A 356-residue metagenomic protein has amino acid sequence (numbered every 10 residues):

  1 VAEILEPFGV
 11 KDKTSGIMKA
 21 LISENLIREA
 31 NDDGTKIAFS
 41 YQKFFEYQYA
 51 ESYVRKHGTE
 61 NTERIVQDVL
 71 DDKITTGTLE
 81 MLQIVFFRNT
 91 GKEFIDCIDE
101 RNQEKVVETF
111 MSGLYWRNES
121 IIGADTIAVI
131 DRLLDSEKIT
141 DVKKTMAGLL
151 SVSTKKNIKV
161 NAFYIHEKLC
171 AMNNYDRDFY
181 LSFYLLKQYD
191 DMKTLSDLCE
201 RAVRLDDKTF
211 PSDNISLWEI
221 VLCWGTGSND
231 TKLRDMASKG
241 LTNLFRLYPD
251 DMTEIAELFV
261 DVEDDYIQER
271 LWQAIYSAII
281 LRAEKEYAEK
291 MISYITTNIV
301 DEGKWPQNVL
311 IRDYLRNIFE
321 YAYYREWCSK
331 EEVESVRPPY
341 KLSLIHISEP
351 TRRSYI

Functional and structural regions predicted by a protein language model:
A2-A147, S151-T154, C170, N174-Y175 (+1 more regions): C-terminal leucine-rich, beta-strand-based interaction scaffolds used for sensing/assembly
N118-I122, L134-N229, L244-F245, Q273-S277 (+2 more regions): Alpha-solenoid helical repeat scaffolds
A128, S216-W224, T253-L258, S293-I299: Alpha-helical solenoid scaffolds in eukaryotic proteins
L133-L134, G225-G227, A256-E263, N298-Q307 (+1 more regions): Helix-loop junctions that connect tandem helical modules in alpha-solenoid scaffolds
I345-I356: Single conserved hydrophobic/aromatic residue that forms the stacking wall/gate of nucleotide- or nucleobase-binding
